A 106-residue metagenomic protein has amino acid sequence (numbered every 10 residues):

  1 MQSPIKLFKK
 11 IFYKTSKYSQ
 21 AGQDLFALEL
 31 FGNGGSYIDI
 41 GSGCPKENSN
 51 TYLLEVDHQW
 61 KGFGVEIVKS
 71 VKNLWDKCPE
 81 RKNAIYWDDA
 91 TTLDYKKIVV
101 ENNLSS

Functional and structural regions predicted by a protein language model:
M1-Y18, G22: Membrane-proximal basic amphipathic "stem/tether" segments
Q2, V68, E80, N103-S105: Short, structured coil/loop segments at alpha-helix boundaries
T15-K97: SAM cofactor-binding core of SAM-dependent methyltransferases, primarily the Rossmann-like beta-alpha-beta module
G35, S105-S106: Conserved acidic residues
Y95-S105: Short amphipathic alpha-helix with an adjacent loop that forms part of the alpha/beta core around
